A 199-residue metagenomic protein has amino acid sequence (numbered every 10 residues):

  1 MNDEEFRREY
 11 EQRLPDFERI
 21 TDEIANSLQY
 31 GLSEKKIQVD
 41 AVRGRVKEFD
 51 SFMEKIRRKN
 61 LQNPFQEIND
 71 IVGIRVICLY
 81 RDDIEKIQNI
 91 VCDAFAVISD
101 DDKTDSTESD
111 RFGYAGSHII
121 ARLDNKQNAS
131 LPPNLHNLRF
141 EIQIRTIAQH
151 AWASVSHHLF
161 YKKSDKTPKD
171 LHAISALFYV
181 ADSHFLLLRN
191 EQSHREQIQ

Functional and structural regions predicted by a protein language model:
M1-D16, I20, H136-Q199: An acidic, glycine-/histidine-flanked metal-binding catalytic module
M1-I71, C78, D82, S183: Charge-rich, low-complexity segments
I74, A115-I119, H136-F140: Generic beta-strand structural signal
C78, A121-L123, I144-T146: Flexible glycine-/small-residue-rich
K86-I87, N128-L131, H150-A153: Short helix/loop capping segments that flank catalytic or ligand/cofactor-binding pockets
D93-S99: A common structural junction motif
D100-L123, S130-P133: Short Gly/Thr-rich strand-loop-strand
